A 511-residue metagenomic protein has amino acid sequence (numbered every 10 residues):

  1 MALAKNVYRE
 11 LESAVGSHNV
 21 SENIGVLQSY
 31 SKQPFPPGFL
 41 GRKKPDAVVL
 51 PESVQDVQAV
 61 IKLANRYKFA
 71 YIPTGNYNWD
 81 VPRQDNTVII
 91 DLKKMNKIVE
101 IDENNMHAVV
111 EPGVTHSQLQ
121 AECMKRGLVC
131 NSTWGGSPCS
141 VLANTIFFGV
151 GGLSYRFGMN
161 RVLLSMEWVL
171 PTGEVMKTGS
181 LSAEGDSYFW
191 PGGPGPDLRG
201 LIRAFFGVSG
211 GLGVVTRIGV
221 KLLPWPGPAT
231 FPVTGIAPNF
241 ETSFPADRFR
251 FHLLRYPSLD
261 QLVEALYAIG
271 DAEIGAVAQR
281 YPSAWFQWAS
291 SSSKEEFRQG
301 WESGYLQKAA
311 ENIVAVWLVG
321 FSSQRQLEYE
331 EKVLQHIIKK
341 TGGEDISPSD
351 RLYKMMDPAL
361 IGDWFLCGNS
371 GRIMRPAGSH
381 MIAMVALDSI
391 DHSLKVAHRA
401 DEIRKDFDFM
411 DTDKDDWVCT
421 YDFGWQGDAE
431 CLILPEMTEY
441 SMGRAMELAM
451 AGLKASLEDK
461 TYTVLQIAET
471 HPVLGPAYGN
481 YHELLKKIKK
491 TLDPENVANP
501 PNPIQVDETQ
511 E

Functional and structural regions predicted by a protein language model:
A14-F35: Conserved oxyanion/phosphate-binding beta-strand-loop segments in alpha/beta enzyme cores
S17, G38, K43-D46, K62 (+5 more regions): Conserved glycine-rich FAD pyrophosphate-binding loop
V20-I24, L50, Y71-G75, I90-L92 (+9 more regions): General beta-strand structural signal in soluble alpha/beta enzymes
K32-V129, S140, N144-G151: Long, structured ligand/cofactor-binding scaffold of large enzymes
D56-A59, Q118, D260-L266, S322-K332 (+2 more regions): Short, conserved charged micro-motifs
V99, P112, S117-S258: FAD-binding subdomain of flavoenzyme oxidoreductases
R203, G219-V220, T230-N239, A246-P257 (+1 more regions): C-terminal cap/substrate-recognition region of VAO/PCMH-type FAD-linked oxidoreductases
